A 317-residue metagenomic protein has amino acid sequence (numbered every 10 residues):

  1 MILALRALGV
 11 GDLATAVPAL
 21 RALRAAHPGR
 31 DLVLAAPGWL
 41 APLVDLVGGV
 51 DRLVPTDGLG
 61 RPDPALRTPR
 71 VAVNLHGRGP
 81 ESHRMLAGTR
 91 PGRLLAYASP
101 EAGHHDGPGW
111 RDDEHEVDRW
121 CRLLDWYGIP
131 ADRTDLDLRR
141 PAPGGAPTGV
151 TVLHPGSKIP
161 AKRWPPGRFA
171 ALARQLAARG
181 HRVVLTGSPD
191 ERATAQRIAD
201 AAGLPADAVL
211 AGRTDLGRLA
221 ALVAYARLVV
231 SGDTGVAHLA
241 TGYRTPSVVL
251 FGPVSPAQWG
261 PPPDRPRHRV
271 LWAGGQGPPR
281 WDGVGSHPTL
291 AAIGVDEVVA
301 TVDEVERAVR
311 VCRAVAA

Functional and structural regions predicted by a protein language model:
M1-A317: Catalytic machinery of carbohydrate-active enzymes, primarily nucleotide-sugar-dependent glycosyltransferases
